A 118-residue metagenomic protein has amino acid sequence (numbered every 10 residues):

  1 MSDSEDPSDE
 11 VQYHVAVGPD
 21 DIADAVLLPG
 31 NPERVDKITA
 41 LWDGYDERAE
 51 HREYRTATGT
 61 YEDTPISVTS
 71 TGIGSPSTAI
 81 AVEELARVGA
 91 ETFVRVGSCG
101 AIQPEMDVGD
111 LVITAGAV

Functional and structural regions predicted by a protein language model:
S2-V118: Metabolite-binding pocket within alpha/beta catalytic cores that recognizes anionic/polar moieties
